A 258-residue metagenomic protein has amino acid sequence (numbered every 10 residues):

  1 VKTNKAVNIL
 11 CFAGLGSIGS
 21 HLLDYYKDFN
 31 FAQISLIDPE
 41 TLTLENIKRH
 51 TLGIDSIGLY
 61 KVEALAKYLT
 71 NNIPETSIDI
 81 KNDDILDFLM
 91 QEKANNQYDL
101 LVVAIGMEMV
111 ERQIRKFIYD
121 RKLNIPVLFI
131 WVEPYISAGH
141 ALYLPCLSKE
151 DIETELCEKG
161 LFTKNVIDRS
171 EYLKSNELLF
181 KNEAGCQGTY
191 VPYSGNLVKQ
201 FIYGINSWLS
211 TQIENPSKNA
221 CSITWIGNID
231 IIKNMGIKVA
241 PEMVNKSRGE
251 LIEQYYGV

Functional and structural regions predicted by a protein language model:
V1-L10: N-terminal charged helix/coil linker that caps or initiates catalytic domains
C11-A13, L36: Hydrophobic Val/Ile/Leu positions in short beta-strands of Rossmann-like dinucleotide-binding domains
I18-G19: Hydrophobic/small residue at the entry helix of a nucleotide-binding pocket
D28-Q33: Conserved S-adenosyl-L-methionine
P39-E75: Glycine-rich phosphate-binding loop and adjoining beta1-alpha1-beta2 segment of Rossmann-like nucleotide-binding folds
N82-I85: Conserved acidic residues
F88-N96: Short amphipathic alpha-helix with an adjacent loop that forms part of the alpha/beta core around
N96-L100, A104-V258: Glycine-rich phosphate/adenylate-binding loop
